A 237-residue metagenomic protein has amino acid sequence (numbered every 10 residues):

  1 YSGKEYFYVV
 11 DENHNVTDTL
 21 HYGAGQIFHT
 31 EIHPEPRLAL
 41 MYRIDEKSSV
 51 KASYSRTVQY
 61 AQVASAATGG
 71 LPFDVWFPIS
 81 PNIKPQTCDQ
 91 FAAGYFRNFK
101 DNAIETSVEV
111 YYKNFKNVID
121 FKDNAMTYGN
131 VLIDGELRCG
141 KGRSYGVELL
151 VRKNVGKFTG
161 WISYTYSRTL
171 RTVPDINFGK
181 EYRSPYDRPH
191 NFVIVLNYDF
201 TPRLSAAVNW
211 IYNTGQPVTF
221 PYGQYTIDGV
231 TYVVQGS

Functional and structural regions predicted by a protein language model:
Y1, A52-R56, D74, Y95 (+3 more regions): Transmembrane beta-barrel strands of outer-membrane/channel proteins
Y1-S48, Y60, L71, I176: Signature of Gram-negative outer-membrane beta-barrel scaffolds
G3-E12, P34, V63-L71, W76-P78 (+4 more regions): Outer-membrane beta-barrel translocator domains and adjoining extracellular loop/strand segments of Gram-negative
Q26-H33, N82-T87, K116, C139-R143 (+3 more regions): Short sequence motifs at beta-strands and strand-loop junctions characteristic of Gram-negative outer-membrane
F28, I32, Y42-R43, R56 (+5 more regions): Residue-level signature of outer-membrane beta-barrel architecture
P34-L40, I79, D89-A93, Y145-L149 (+1 more regions): Hydrophobic, lipid-facing positions within transmembrane beta-strands of outer-membrane proteins
R43, K51-S55, Q59-A61, S65 (+2 more regions): Membrane-embedded beta-barrel scaffold of Gram-negative outer-membrane proteins
Y111-N114, V131-Y222: Gram-negative outer-membrane beta-barrel transporters
